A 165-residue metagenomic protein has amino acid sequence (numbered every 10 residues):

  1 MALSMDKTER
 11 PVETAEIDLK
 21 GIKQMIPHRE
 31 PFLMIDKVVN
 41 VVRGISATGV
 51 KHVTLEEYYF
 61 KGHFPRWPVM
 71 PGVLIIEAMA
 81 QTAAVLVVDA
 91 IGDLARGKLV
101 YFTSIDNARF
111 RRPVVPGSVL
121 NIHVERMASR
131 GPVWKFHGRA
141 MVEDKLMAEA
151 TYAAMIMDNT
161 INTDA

Functional and structural regions predicted by a protein language model:
A2-L3, K7-E16, A83-N121, M147-E149 (+1 more regions): Hydrophobic beta-strand-centered segment that forms part of the acyl-chain substrate-binding groove
I17-R29, R96-G97: Short aromatic-glycine motifs in intrinsically disordered, low-complexity regions
K23, R66, F110-R112: Beta-strand-rich interaction surfaces with strong enrichment in secreted/lumenal proteins
E30-M70, I75: Catalytic strand-loop segment that frames the active site of acyl-thioester-processing enzymes
V38, M70-L94: Active-site helix/loop of acyl-thioester processing domains in fatty-acid/polyketide metabolism, spanning hotdog-fold
V38, S104-E143: Hydrophobic beta-sheet segments that form the core/acyl-binding groove of ACP/CoA-dependent acyl-chain-processing
V39, I45-T48, H52-T54, F60 (+4 more regions): Terminal leader/tail segments of proteins
V133-K135, R139-N159: Mixed-charge, glycine-accented linear interaction segment located at domain edges/termini
